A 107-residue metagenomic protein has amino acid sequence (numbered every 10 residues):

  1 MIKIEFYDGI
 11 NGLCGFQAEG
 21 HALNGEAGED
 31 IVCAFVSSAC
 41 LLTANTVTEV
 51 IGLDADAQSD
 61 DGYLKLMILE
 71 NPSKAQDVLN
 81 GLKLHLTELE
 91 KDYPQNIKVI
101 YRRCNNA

Functional and structural regions predicted by a protein language model:
M1-I31, L41, N45-A107: N-terminal intrinsically disordered, cationic/polar leader segments that include organellar targeting peptides
A34-F35: Extended, amphipathic alpha-helices with heptad-repeat/coiled-coil or helix-bundle character that serve as
